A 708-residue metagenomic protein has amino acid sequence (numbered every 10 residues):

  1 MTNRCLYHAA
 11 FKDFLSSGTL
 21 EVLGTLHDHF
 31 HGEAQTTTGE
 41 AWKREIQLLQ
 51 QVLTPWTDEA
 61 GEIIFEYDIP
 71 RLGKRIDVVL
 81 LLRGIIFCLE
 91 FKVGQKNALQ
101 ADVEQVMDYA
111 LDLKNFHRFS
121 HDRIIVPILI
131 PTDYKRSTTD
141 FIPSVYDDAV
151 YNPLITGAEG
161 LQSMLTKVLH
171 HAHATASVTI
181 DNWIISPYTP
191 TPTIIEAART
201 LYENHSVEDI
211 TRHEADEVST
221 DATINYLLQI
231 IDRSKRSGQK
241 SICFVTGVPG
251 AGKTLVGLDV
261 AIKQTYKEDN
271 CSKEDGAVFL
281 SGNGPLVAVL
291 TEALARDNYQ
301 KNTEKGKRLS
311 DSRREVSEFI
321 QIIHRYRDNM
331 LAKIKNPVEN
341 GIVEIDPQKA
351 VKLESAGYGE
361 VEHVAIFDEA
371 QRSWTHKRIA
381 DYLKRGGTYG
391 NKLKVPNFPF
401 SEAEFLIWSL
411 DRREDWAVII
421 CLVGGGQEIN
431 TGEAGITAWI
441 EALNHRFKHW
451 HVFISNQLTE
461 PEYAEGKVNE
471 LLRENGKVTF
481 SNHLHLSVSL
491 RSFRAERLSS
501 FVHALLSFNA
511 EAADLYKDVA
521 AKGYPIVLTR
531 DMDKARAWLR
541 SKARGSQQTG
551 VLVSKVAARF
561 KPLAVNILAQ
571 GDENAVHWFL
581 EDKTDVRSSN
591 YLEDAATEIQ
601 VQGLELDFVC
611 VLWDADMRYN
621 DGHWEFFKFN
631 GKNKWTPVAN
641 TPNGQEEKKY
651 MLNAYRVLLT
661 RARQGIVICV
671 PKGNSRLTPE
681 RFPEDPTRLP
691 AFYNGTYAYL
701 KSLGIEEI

Functional and structural regions predicted by a protein language model:
M1-P190: Accessory nucleic-acid engagement/destabilization modules that flank
I63-K74, R308-V338, Q348-K352, K555 (+1 more regions): Conserved helicase core region in the C-terminal RecA-like lobe
D209-S241: N-terminal pre-P-loop "Q-motif" helix
K253: Conserved lysine of the Walker
G257, I429-G435, Q457-G622: Conserved helicase/translocase motor-coupling segment
S310-L410, E593-T597: Conserved RecA-like ASCE ATPase "motif II neighborhood" in helicase/translocase motors
I366-E470: Signature of the SF2 helicase/ATPase Hel1-core->accessory helical subdomain module
D415-V418, Y591-I708: C-terminal accessory regions
